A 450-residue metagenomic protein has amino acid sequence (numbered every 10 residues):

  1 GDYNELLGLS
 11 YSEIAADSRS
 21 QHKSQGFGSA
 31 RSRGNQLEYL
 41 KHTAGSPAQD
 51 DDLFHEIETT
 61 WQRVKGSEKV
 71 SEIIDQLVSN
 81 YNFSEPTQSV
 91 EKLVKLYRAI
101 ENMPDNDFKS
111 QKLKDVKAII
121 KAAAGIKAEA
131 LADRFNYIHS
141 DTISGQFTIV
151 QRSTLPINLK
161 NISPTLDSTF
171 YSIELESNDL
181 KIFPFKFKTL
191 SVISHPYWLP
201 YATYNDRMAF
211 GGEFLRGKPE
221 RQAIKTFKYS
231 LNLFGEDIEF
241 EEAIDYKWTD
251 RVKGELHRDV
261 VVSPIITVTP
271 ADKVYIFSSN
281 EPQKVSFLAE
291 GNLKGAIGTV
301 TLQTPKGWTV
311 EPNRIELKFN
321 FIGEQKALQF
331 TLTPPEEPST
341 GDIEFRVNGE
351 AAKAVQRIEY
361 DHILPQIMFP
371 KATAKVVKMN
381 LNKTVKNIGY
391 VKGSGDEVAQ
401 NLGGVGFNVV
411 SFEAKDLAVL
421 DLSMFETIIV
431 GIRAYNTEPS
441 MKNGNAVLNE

Functional and structural regions predicted by a protein language model:
G1-A128: Metal-dependent de-N-acetylase/amidase catalytic core
G1-I14, A351-V355, V410, E438-S440: Short intrinsically disordered, low-complexity coil segments enriched in acidic
D2, E13-Q21, I57, I74-Y81 (+9 more regions): Generic hydrophobic, helix-prone segments enriched in Leu/Val/Ile
N82-E85, D105, K218, V377 (+2 more regions): Generic alpha-helical structural element
K92, D105, K109-A128, R134-S144 (+4 more regions): Carbohydrate-binding surfaces of carbohydrate-active enzymes
G125, L381-N387: A short, charged/proline- and glycine-enriched loop that marks the coil->beta-strand transition at the N-terminal
D133-S144, I149-V377, N382-K383: Long beta-sheet-rich domains in secretory-pathway and surface-associated proteins
N387-E450: Helical hinge/lid and interdomain linker segments adjacent to catalytic or ligand-binding clefts that mediate domain
